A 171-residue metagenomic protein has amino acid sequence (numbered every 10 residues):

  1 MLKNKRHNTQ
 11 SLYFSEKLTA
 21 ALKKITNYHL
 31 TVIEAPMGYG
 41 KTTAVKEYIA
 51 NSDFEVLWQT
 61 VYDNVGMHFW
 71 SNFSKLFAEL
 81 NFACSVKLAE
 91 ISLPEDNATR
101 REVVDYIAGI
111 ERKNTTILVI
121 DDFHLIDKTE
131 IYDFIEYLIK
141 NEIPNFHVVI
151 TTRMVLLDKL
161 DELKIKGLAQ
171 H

Functional and structural regions predicted by a protein language model:
M1-K23, K87: Conserved adenine-nucleotide phosphate-binding loops and their immediately adjacent elements
L2, M67-E90, V103-V104, A108: Conserved NTP-binding/hydrolysis module of P-loop NTPases
Y28-Q59, K75: P-loop NTPase Walker A phosphate-binding motif
T31, L125-E130, Y137-I165: Sensor-1/coupling segment of RecA-like P-loop NTPase cores
A35, L57-G66, E90-P94: A short hydrophobic beta-strand->loop->alpha-helix junction that borders the nucleotide-binding pocket of P-loop NTPases
I107-I131: Conserved P-loop NTPase "ATPase switch" module shared by AAA+ and STAND
H171: Conserved AAA+ ATPase "SRH/arginine-finger" region at the nucleotide-binding site
